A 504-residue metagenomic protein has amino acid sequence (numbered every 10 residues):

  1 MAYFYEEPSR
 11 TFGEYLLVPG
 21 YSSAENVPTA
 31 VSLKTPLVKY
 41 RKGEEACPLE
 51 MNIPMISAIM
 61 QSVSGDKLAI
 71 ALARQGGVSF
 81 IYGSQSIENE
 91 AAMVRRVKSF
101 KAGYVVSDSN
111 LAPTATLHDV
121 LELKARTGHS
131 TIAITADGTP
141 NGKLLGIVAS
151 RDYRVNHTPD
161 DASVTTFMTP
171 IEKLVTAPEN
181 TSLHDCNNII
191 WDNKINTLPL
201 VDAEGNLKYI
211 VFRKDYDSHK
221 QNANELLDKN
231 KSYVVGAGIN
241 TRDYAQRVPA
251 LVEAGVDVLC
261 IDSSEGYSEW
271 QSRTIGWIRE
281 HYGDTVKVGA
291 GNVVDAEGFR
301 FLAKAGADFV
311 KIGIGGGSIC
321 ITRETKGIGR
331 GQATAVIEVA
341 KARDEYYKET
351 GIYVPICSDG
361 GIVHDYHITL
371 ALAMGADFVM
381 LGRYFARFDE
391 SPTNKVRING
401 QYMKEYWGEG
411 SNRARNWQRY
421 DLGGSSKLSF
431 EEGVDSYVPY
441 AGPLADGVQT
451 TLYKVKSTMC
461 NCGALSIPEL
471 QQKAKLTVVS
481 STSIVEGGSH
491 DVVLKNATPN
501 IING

Functional and structural regions predicted by a protein language model:
M1-Y21, S109-L111, A177-P178, H184-N188 (+3 more regions): Alpha/beta catalytic cores of nucleotide-metabolism and tRNA/nucleoside-modifying enzymes
T29-M51, A58-M60, N89-H129, I134-D137 (+4 more regions): Bateman/CBS regulatory modules and CBS-like beta-alpha motifs in cytosolic regions of diverse proteins
E44-P48, A73, K98, L121-A125 (+8 more regions): Surface-exposed amphipathic alpha-helices with a cationic face
P48-S57, G103-D108, I171, D228-A237 (+3 more regions): Short beta-strand/loop segments at the ligand-binding rim of alpha/beta enzyme cores
K67-I70, Y244-A254, V288, V294-I312 (+1 more regions): Catalytic cores of alpha/beta
R74-N89, V256-S268, D308-K326, I362-K395: Glycine-rich phosphate-binding active-site loops on the catalytic face of alpha/beta enzymes
F80-Q85, N110-L111, T131-T135, T176-A177 (+6 more regions): Catalytic beta/alpha-barrel core
Q85-R95, N141, N156-D161, N206-L226 (+5 more regions): Active-site-adjacent beta->alpha loops and helix N-cap segments on the catalytic face of soluble alpha/beta enzymes
